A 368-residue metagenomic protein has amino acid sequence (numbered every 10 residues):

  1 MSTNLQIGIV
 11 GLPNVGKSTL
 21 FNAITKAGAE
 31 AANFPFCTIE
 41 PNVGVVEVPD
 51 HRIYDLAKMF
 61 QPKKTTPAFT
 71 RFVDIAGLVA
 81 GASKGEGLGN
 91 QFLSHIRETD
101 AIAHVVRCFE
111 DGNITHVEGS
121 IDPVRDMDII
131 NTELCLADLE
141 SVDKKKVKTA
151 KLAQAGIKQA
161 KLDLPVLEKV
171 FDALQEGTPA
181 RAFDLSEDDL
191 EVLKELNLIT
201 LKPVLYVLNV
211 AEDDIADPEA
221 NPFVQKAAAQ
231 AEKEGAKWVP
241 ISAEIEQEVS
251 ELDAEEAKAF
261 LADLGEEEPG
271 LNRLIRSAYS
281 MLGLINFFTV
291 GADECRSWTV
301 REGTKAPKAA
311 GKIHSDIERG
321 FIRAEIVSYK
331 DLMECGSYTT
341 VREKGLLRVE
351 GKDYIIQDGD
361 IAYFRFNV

Functional and structural regions predicted by a protein language model:
M1-G112, D143-K144: Conserved G1/Walker A P-loop phosphate-binding module
M1-V10, V15, F21, K148-I355 (+2 more regions): C-terminal-of-GTPase-core extension/linker across diverse P-loop GTPases
F36, D50-I53, T66-F72, E86-D100 (+9 more regions): Amphipathic alpha-helical transducer elements in NTP-driven molecular machines
I39, T115, S250: Short Asp/Glu-rich motifs
G44-P49, A76-E86, R97-A160, A173-S186 (+1 more regions): Conserved Switch II/interswitch segment of TRAFAC-class P-loop GTPases
E98, Q357-D358: Short, flexible surface segments
